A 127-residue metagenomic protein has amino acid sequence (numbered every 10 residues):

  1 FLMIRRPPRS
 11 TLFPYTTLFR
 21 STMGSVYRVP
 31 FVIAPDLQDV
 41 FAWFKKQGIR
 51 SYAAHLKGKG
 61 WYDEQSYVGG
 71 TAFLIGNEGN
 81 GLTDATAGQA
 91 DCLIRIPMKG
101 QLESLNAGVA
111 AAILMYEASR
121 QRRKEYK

Functional and structural regions predicted by a protein language model:
F1-T11: Short, exposed "boundary/linker" segments that immediately precede the start of a downstream structural module
R5, P14-G58: RNA substrate-binding interface of SAM-dependent RNA methyltransferases
R9-S10, F31, Q101: Short N-terminal micro-motifs specific to bacterial/archaeal maturation and metal-cluster initiation sites
S10, M23, W43, D63-Q65 (+1 more regions): Short secondary-structure boundary/capping segments
P14, R20-S25, D84-K127: Structured adenosyl-cofactor binding patch, chiefly the S-adenosyl-L-methionine
Q47, A72, L114-E117: Short alpha-helix boundary/capping motifs
Y52-L102: Active-site/ligand-binding-proximal alpha/beta "capping" segment
